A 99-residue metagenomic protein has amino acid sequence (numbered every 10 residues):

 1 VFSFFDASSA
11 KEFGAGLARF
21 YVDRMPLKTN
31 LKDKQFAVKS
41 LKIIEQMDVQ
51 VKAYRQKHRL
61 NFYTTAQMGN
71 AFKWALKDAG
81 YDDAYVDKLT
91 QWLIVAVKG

Functional and structural regions predicted by a protein language model:
V1-K32: Short terminal alpha-helical segments
F2-F5, K57-W74: Short cationic/low-complexity microdomains
S3, K34-F36, Q50, G69 (+1 more regions): Poly-acidic low-complexity segments
S9, F13, K39, I43 (+3 more regions): Residue-level detector of well-ordered alpha-helical segments, enriched for hydrophobic/aromatic packing positions
F20-Y63: Amphipathic alpha-helical interaction modules
A66, N70-G99: Amphipathic alpha-helical binding modules
